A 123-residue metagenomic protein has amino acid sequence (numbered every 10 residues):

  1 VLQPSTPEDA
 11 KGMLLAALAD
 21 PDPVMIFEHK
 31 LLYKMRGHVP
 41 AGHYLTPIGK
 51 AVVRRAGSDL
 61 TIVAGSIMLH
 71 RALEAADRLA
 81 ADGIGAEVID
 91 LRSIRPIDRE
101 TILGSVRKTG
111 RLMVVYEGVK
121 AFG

Functional and structural regions predicted by a protein language model:
V1-D20: Conserved thiamine diphosphate
L15, D22, D77-A81: Charged, amphipathic alpha-helical interaction segments
P21-D22, G110: Residue-level detector of structured alpha->beta connecting loops
D22-P23, D59: Short, surface-exposed beta-edge/turn micro-motifs
K30-G123: Thiamine diphosphate
